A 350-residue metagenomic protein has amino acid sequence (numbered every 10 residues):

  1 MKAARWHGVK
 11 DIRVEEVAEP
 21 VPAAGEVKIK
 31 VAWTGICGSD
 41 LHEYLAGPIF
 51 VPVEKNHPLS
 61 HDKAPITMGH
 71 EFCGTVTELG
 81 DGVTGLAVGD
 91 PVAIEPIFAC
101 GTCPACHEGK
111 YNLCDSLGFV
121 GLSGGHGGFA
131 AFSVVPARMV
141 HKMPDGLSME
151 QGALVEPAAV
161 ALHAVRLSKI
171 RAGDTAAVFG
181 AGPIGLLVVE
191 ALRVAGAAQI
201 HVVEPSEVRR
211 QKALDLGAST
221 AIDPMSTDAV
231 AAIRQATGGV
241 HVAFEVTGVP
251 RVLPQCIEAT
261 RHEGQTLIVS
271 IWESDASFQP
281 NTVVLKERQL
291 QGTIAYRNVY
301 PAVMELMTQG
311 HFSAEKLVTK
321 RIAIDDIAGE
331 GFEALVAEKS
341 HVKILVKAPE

Functional and structural regions predicted by a protein language model:
P20-T34, I49-P104, P144-G146: Glycine-rich beta-strand-centered segment in the early N-terminal region that forms part of a ligand/cofactor-binding
N56-H70, F98-F179: NAD(P)H dinucleotide-binding glycine-rich loop of Rossmann-like/cofactor-binding domains, especially the beta1-alpha1
D174, G264-Q265: Glycine-centered, small-residue-biased loops immediately flanking beta-strands in adenine/cofactor-binding cores
T175-A181, R193-Q255: Adenosine-nucleotide cofactor-binding segment
G185-L186: N-terminal Rossmann-fold NAD(P) dinucleotide-binding loop
P250, P254-E258, R297-E350: C-terminal hydrophobic helical "lid"/dimerization subdomain of Rossmann-like NAD(P)H-dependent oxidoreductases
S270-K286: Rossmann-fold NAD(P)-binding glycine/threonine-rich loop
